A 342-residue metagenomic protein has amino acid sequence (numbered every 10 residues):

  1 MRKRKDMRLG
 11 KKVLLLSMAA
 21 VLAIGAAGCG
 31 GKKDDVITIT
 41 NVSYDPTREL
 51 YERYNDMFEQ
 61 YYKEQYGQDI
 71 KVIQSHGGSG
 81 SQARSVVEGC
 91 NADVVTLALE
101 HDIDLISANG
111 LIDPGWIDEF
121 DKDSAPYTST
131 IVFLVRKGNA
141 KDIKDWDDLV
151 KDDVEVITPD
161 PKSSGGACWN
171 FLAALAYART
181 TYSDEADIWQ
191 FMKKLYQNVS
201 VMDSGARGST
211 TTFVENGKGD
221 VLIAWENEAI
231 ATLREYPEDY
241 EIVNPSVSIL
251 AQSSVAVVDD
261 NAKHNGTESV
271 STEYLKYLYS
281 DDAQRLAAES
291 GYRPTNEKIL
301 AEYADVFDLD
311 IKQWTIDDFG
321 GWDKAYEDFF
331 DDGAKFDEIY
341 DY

Functional and structural regions predicted by a protein language model:
K3-L16: Bacterial N-terminal signal peptides that target proteins for export
I24-G28: C-terminal motif of bacterial Sec signal peptides marking the signal peptidase cleavage site
C29-N109, E119-F120, W225: Early extracytoplasmic/lumenal segment of secretory-pathway proteins
D34-V36, G67-D69, S81, G89-N91 (+7 more regions): Extracytoplasmic
S107-R179: A conserved helix-loop-strand patch within extracytoplasmic ligand-binding domains of the periplasmic binding
A125-V132, F191-Y196, D203-S204, E235-H264 (+1 more regions): Periplasmic-binding protein-like
T181-S246: Ligand-binding pocket segment of bilobal, Venus flytrap-like solute-binding proteins
A262-Y342: Extracellular/periplasmic juxtamembrane helices and adjacent flexible linkers that interface with membrane partners
